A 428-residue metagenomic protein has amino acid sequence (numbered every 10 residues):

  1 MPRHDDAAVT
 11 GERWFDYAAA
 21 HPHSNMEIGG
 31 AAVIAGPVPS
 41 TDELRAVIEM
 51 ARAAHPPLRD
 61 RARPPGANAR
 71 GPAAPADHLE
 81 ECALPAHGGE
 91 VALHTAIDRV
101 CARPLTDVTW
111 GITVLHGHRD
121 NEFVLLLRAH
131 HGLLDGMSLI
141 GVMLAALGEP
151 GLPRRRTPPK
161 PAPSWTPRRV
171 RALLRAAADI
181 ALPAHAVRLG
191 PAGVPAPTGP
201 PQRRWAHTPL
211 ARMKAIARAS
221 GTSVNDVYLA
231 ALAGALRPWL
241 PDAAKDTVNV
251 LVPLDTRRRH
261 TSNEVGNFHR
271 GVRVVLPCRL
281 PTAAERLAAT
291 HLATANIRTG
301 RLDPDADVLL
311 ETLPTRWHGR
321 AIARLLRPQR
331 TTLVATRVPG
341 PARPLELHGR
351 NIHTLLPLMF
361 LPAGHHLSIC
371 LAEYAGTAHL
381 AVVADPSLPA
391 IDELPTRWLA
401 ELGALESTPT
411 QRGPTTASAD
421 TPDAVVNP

Functional and structural regions predicted by a protein language model:
M1-E12, A20, N25-H365, A372-T377 (+4 more regions): Soluble acyl-CoA-dependent acyltransferase catalytic core bearing the H(X)4D motif
